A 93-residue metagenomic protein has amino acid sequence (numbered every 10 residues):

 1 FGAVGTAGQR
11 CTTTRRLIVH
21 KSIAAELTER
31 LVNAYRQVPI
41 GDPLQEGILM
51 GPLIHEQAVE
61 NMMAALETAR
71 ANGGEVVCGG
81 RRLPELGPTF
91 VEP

Functional and structural regions predicted by a protein language model:
F1-P93: ALDH superfamily catalytic-core signature
